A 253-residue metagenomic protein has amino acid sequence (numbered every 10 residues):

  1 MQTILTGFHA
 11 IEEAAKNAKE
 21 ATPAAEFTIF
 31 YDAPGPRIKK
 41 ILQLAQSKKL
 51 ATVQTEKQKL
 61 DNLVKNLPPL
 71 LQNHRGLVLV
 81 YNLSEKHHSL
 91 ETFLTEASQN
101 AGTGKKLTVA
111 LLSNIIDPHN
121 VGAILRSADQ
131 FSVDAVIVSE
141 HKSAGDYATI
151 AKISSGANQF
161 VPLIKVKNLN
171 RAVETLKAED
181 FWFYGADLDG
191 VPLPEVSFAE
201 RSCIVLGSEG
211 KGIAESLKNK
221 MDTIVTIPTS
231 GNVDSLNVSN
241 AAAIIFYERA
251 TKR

Functional and structural regions predicted by a protein language model:
M1-G102: N-terminal positively charged helical leader segments and presequences
G7, N120, S235-N237: Active-site helix-initiating loop/hinge in glycosyltransferases
E12, Q130, T149-S155, E215-R253: Structured adenosyl-cofactor binding patch, chiefly the S-adenosyl-L-methionine
T28-I29, A135, T223: Residues at the N-termini of beta-strands
P36, Q43-L44, L50, T95-V191: RNA substrate-binding interface of SAM-dependent RNA methyltransferases
R37-I38, S143-T149, K211-K220: Short, glycine/polar-rich helix-capping loops at beta-to-alpha or helix-loop-helix junctions that flank or form
T55-E56, S113, S139-E140, V161 (+3 more regions): Short beta->alpha connector loops at strand-helix junctions that form conserved, small/polar/Pro-enriched
Y184-V238: Active-site/ligand-binding-proximal alpha/beta "capping" segment
